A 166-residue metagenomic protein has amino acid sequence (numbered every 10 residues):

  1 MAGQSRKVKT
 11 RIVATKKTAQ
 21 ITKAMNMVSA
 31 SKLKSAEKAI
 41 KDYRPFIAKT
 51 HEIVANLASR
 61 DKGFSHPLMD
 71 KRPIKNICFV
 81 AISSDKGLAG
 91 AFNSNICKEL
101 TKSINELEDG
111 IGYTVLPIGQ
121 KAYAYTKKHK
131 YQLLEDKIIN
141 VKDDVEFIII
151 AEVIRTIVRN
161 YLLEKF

Functional and structural regions predicted by a protein language model:
A2-F166: Conserved loop-to-helix interface motifs that mediate assembly, gating, or partner/ligand docking in ancient ring
